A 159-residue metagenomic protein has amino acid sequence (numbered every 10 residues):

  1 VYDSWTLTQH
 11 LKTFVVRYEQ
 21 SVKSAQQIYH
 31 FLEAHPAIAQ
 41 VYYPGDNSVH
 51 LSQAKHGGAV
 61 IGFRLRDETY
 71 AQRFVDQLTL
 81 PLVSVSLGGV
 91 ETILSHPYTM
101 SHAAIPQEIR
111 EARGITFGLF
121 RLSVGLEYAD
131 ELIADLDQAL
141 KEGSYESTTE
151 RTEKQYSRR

Functional and structural regions predicted by a protein language model:
V1-I61, D67: Structural motif of enzymes handling amino- and sulfur-group chemistry
R17, L94-R159: PLP-dependent enzyme catalytic core of the Aspartate aminotransferase-like
Q27, F31-H35, R73, Q77 (+2 more regions): Generic non-transmembrane alpha-helical segments
H30, Q72, D130-A134: Alpha-helical elements of the RecA-like P-loop NTPase motor core of helicases
I38-F120, V124: Conserved C-terminal alpha-helix-loop-beta "cap" of PLP-dependent enzymes that closes/shapes the active-site mouth
